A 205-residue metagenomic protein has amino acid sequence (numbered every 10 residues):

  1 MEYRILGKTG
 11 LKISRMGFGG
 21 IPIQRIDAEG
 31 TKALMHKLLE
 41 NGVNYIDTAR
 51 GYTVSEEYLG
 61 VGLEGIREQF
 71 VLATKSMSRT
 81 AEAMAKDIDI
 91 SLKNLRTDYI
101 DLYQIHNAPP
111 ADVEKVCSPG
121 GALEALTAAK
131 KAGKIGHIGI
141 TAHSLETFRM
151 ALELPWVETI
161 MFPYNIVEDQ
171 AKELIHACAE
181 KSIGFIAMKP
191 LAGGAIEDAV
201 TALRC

Functional and structural regions predicted by a protein language model:
M1-F70: N-terminal binding-site loop/beta-alpha segment at the start of enzyme catalytic domains that lines or forms
I23-Q24, G51-V54, S78, A142-E146 (+1 more regions): Short glycine-enriched loops at secondary-structure junctions
I26-E29, H36, E40, R79-E173 (+1 more regions): Glycine/proline-rich, positively charged, aromatic-decorated active-site loop/lid region on the catalytic face
D47-T48, T74, I140, A187: Hydrophobic residues in well-ordered beta-strands that form the structural core
E57-V61, D89, R149, R204: Active-site phosphate/pyrophosphate- and oxyanion-stabilizing loops and adjacent acidic/basic residues in soluble
E57-Y58, F148-R149, L154, E197-D198: Short Asp/Glu-rich motifs
A73-T74, I160: Short internal beta-strands
H176-C205: Aromatic-anchored helix/helix-loop segment that forms the rim or "lid" of small-molecule/cofactor binding pockets
